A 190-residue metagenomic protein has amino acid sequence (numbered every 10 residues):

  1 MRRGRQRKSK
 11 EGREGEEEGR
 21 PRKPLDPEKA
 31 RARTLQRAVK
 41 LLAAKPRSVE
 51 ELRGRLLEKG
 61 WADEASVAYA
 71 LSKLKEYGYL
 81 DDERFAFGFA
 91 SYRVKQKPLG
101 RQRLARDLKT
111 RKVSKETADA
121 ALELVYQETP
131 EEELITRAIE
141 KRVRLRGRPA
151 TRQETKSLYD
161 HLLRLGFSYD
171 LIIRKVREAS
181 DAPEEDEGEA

Functional and structural regions predicted by a protein language model:
M1-A190: An alpha-helical, amphipathic repeat domain used for nucleic-acid recognition, typified by the mTERF helical solenoid
